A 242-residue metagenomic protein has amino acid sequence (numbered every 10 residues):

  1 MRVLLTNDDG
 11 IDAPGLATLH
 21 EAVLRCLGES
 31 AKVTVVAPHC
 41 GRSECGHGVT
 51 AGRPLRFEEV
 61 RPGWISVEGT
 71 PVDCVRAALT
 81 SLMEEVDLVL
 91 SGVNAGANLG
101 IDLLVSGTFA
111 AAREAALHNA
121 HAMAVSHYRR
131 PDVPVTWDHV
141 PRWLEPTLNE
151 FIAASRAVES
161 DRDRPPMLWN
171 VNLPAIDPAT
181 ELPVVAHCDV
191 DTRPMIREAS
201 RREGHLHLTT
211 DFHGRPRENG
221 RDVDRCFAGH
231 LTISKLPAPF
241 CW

Functional and structural regions predicted by a protein language model:
R2-T6, A17-V86: A cross-family phosphate/adenosyl-ligand binding-site feature
D9, G41, T70-P71, N94-A97 (+2 more regions): Short glycine-rich anion-binding loops that position phosphate/pyrophosphate groups of nucleotides and phosphorylated
D9-A17, E203-G204, P216: Short acidic, Gly/Ser-rich segments with clustered Asp/Glu that frequently serve as metal-coordination loops in enzyme
T34-V36, I65, L90, H121-V125 (+1 more regions): Hydrophobic/aromatic beta-strand patches that form the interior of the parallel beta-sheet core in alpha/beta enzyme
A97-S106: Glycine/threonine-rich flexible loop motifs
A111-A115: Hydrophobic/aromatic ligand-binding patch that stacks against planar heteroaromatic rings of cofactors or nucleotides
A116-H139: Glycine-rich phosphate/pyrophosphate-binding loops and their adjacent beta-strand/loop elements at enzyme active sites
D138-W242: Electrostatically charged, flexible surface regions
